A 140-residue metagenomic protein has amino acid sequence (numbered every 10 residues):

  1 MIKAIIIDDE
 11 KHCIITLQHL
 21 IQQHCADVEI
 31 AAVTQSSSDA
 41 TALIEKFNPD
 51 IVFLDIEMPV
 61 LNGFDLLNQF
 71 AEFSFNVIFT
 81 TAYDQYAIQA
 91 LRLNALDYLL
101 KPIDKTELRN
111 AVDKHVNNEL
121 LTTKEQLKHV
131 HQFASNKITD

Functional and structural regions predicted by a protein language model:
M1-A4: Extreme N-terminal starter segment of soluble prokaryotic enzymes
I7-D8, T34, V52: Conserved sequence signature across two-component system core domains
D8, A31, V77-I78: Residue-level marker of alpha-helix boundaries and capping positions
D9-K11, I56: Generic detector of well-ordered alpha-helical packing
K11-A32: Two-component/phosphorelay signaling modules centered on CheY-like receiver
S37-F133: CheY-like receiver
Q132-D140: C-terminal output/effector regions of signal-responsive regulators
